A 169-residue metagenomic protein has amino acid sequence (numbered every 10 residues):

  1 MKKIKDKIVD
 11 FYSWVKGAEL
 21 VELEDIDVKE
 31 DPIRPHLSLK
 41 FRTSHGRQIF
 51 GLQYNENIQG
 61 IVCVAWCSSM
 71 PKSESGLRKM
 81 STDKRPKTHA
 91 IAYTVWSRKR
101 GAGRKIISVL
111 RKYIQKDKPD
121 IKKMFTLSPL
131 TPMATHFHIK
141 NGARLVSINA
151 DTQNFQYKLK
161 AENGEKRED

Functional and structural regions predicted by a protein language model:
M1-F41, G51-Q53, I58: Short amphipathic alpha-helix that is part of the acyltransferase structural core
L52, V64-C67, S97: GNAT/GCN5-related N-acetyltransferase fold signature
Q59-A90: Conserved acyl-donor/pantetheine-binding loop and adjacent beta-alpha core of acyl/acetyltransferases and related
A90-A102: A short, internal acetyl-CoA/4′-phosphopantetheine-binding micro-motif in the GNAT/acyltransferase core
S97, M124-H136, D151-T152: Conserved beta-strand-loop-alpha-helix junction that forms the acyl-donor binding cleft
K105-K122: Conserved acyl-CoA
I139-N149: Conserved acetyl-CoA-binding loop of GNAT-fold acetyltransferases
D151-D169: C-terminal "cap" of GNAT-fold acetyltransferases
